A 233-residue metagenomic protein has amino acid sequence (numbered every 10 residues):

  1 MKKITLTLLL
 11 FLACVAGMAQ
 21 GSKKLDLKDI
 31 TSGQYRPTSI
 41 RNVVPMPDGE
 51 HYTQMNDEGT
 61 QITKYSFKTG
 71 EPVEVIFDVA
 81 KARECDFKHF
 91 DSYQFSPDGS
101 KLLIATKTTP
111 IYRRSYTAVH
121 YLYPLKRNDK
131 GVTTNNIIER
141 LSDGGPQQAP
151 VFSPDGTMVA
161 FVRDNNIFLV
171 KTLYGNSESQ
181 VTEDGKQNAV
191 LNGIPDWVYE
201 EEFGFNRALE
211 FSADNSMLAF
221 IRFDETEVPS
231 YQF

Functional and structural regions predicted by a protein language model:
M1-K23: Bacterial Sec-dependent N-terminal signal peptides
A19-F233: Beta-propeller folds
